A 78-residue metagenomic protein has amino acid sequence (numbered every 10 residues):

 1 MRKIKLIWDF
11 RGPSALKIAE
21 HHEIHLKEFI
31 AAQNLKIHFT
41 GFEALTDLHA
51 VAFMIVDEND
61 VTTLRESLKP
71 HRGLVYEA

Functional and structural regions predicted by a protein language model:
M1-A78: Long, contiguous binding/interaction regions
